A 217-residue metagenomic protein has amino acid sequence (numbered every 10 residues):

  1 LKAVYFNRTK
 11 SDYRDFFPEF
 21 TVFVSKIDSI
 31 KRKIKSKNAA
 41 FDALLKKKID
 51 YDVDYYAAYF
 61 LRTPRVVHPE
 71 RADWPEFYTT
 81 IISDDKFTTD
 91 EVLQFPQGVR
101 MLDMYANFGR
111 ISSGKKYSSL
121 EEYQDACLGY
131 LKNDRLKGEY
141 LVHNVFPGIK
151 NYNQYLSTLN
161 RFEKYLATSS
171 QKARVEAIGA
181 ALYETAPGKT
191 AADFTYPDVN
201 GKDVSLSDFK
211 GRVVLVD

Functional and structural regions predicted by a protein language model:
L1-N200: Oxidative protein folding and maturation machinery
V204-D217: Short active-site neighborhood of thiol/selenol oxidoreductases, capturing the structured segment around
